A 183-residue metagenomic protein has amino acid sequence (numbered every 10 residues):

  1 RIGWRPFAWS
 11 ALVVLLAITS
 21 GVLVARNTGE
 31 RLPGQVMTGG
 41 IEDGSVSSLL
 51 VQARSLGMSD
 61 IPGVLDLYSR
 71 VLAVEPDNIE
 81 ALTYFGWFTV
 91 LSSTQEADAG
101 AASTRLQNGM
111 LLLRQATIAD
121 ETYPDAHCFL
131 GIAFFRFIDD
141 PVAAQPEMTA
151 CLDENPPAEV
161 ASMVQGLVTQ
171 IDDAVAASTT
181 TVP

Functional and structural regions predicted by a protein language model:
R1-G44: Long, contiguous interaction/recruitment modules in multidomain scaffold/adaptor proteins
G39-R70, V74: Alpha-helical segment of the N-proximal tetratricopeptide repeat
S45, N78, Y123, P157-A158: Residue-level recognition of tetratricopeptide repeat
R54, N78-D120, D125, I132-F134: Alpha-helical adaptor scaffolds
R70-V71, Q115-A116, A150-C151: Canonical positions in the second alpha-helix
Y84-F85, F129, M163-L167: Canonical tetratricopeptide repeat
T149-P183: Terminal, low-structured helical/coil segments at or just beyond the last alpha-helical repeat
